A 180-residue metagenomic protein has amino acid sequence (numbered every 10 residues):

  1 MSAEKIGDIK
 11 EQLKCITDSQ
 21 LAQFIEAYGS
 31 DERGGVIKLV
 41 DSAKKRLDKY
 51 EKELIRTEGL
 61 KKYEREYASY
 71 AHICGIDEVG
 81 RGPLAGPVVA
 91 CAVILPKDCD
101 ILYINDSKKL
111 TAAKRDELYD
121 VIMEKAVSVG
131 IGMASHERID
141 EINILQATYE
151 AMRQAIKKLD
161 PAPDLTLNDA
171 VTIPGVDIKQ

Functional and structural regions predicted by a protein language model:
M1-C74, E78, L84-Q180: Acidic (Asp/Glu) carboxylate-rich active-site/surface patches
